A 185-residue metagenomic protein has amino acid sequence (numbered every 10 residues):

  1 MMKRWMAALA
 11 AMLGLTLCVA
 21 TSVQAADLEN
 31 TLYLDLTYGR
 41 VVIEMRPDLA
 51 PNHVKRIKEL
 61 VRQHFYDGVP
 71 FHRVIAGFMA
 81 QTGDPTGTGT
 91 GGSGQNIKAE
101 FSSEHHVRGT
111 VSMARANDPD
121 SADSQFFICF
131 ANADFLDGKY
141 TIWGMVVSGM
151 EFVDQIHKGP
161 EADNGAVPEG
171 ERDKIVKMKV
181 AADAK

Functional and structural regions predicted by a protein language model:
M2, A7-L9, G14-K185: Cyclophilin-like peptidyl-prolyl cis-trans isomerases
